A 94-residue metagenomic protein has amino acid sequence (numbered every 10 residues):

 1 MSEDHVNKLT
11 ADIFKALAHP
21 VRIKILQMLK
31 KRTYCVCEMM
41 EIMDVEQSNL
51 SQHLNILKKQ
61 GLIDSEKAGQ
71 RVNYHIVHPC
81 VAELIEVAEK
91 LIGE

Functional and structural regions predicted by a protein language model:
M1-V6: Short, intrinsically disordered or compositionally biased N-terminal tails of bacterial proteins
K8-S48, G61, A68-P79: N-terminal helix-turn-helix DNA-binding core of bacterial DNA-binding proteins
S48-L50, K59-Q60, V87-E89: Short, intrinsically disordered/low-complexity patches at protein termini and at juxtamembrane boundaries
H53: Residues within the DNA-recognition helix of helix-turn-helix
I56: Alpha-helical DNA-recognition elements
N73-E94: Conserved segment of winged-helix/HTH DNA-binding domains
